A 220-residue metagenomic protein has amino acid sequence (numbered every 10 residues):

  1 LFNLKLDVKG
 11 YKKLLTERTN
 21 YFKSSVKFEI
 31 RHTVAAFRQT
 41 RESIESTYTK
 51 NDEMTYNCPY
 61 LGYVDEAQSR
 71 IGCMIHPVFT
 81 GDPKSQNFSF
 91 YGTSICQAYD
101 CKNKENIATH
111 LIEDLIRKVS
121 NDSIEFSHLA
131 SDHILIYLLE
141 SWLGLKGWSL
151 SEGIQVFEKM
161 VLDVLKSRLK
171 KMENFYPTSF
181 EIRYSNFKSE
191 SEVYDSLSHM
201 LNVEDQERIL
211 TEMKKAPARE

Functional and structural regions predicted by a protein language model:
L1-A67: N-terminal cysteine/histidine-rich coordination modules
F37-E220: Short loop/turn segments that flank or connect secondary-structure elements
